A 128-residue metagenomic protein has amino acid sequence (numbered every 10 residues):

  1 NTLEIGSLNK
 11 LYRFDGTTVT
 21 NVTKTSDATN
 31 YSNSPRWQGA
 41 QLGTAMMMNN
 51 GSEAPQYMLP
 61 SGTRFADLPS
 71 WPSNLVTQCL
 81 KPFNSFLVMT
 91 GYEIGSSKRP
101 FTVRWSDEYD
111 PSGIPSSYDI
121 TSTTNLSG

Functional and structural regions predicted by a protein language model:
N1-G128: Recognizes the extracellular SEMA beta-propeller fold with strongest preference for semaphorin/plexin SEMA domains
